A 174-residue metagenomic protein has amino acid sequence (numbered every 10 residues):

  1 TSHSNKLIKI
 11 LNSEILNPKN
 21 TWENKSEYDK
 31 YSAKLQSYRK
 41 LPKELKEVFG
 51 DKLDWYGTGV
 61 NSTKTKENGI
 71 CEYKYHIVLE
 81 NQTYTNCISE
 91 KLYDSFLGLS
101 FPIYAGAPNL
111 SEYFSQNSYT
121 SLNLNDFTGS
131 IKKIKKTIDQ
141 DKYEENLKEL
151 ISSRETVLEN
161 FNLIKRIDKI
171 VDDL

Functional and structural regions predicted by a protein language model:
T1-E14, K19-I77, N81-L174: Pol beta-like nucleotidyltransferase catalytic core
